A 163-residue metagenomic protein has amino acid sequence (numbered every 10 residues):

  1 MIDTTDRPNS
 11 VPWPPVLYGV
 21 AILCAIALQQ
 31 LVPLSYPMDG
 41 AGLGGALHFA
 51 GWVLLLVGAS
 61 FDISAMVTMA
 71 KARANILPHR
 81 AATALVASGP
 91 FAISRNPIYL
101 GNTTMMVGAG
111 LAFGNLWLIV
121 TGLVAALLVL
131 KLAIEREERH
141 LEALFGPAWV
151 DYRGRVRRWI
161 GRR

Functional and structural regions predicted by a protein language model:
M1-S88, L100-R163: Membrane-anchoring alpha-helices and their flanking helix-loop junctions
F91: Solvent-exposed interhelical
N96: Extended, alpha-helix-rich binding/interface surfaces that flank or overlap catalytic cores and mediate recognition
